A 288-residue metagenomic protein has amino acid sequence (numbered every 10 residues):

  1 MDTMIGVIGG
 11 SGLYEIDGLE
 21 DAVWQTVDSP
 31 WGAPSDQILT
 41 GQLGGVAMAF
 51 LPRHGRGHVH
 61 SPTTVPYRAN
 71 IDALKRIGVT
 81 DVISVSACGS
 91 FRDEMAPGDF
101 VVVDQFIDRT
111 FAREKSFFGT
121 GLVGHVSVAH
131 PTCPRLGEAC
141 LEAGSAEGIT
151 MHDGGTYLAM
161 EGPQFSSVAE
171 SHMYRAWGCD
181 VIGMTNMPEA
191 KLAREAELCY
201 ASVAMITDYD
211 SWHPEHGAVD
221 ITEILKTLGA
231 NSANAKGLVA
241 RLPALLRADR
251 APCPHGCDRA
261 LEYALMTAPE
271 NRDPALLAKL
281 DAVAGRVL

Functional and structural regions predicted by a protein language model:
M1-H130, G285-L288: Metabolite-binding pocket within alpha/beta catalytic cores that recognizes anionic/polar moieties
K75-G78, R175, R194: Non-catalytic positions within long, well-ordered alpha-helices that form the structural scaffold/packing of enzyme
T80-D81, D180, C199: Short acidic/polar active-site loop segments enriched in Thr and Asp
R135, A139-T150, G237-L245: Generic non-transmembrane alpha-helical segments
A146-D180, M266: Active-site/ligand-binding-proximal alpha/beta "capping" segment
M184-T222: Zn-dependent metallopeptidase/amidohydrolase metal-coordination segment
S211-R259: His/Asp/Glu-rich mid-to-C-terminal helical/loop segments that flank catalytic regions of hydrolases
A251-L288: A short, charged, Gly/Pro-tolerant segment at domain boundaries
